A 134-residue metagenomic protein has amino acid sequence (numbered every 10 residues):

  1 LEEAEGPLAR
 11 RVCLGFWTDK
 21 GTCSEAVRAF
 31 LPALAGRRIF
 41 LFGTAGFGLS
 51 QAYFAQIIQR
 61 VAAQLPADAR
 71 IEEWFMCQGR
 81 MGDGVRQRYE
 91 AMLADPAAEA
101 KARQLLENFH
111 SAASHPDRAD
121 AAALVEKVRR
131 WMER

Functional and structural regions predicted by a protein language model:
L1-A9: Short acidic low-complexity segments
L8-R11, D19-R134: FMN-binding flavodoxin-like domain, especially the glycine-rich phosphate-binding loop
G15: Short, charge-patterned binding micro-sites
